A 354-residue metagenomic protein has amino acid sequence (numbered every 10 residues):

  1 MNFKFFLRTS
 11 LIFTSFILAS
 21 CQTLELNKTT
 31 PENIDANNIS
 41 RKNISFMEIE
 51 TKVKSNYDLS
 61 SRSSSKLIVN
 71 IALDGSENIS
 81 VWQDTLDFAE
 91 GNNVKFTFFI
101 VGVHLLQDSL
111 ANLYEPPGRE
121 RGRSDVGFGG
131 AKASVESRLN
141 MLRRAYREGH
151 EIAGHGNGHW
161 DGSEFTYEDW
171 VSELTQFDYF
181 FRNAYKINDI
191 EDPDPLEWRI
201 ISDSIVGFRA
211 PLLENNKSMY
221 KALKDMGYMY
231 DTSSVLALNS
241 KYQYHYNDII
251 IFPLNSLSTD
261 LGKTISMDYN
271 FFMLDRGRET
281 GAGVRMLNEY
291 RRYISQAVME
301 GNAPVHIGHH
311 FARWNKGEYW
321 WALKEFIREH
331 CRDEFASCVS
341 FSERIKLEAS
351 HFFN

Functional and structural regions predicted by a protein language model:
M1-S10: Bacterial N-terminal signal peptides that target proteins for export
A19-S20: C-terminal motif of bacterial Sec signal peptides marking the signal peptidase cleavage site
E25-N37: Short, low-complexity, disordered segments immediately C-terminal to signal peptides in bacterial exported proteins
I39-E151, W160, D189-L212, N216-M219 (+3 more regions): Active-site beta->alpha N-cap acidic-glycine motif
F46, K52-D58, Y230-A237, K241-Y242 (+1 more regions): C-terminal domain-boundary segment and adjacent tail
W82, L86, R138-R143, V171-F181 (+3 more regions): Generic structural signal for well-ordered alpha-helices, preferentially at hydrophobic/aromatic core positions
K95, E151, Y167-N216, Y293-H309: CE4/NodB-like, metal-dependent polysaccharide N-deacetylase domain that modifies extracellular/periplasmic N-acetylated
E115-S124, G129-G130, D194-G301, F352: Active-site-adjacent pocket scaffolds in enzyme catalytic domains
